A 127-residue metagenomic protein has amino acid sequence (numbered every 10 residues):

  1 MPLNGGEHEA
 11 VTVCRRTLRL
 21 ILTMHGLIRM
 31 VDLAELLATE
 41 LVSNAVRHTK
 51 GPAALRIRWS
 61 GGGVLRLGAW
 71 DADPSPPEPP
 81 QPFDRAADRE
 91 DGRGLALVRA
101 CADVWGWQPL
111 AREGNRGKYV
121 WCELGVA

Functional and structural regions predicted by a protein language model:
M1, V46-A127: Conserved beta-strand-loop-beta-strand hairpin that lines the nucleotide-binding pocket of ATP/GTP-utilizing enzymes
P2-R15: STAS-typified acidic loop motif
T12-T39, R89: Conserved short strand/loop->alpha-helix "switch" segment adjacent to the catalytic nucleotide/phosphoryl-transfer site
